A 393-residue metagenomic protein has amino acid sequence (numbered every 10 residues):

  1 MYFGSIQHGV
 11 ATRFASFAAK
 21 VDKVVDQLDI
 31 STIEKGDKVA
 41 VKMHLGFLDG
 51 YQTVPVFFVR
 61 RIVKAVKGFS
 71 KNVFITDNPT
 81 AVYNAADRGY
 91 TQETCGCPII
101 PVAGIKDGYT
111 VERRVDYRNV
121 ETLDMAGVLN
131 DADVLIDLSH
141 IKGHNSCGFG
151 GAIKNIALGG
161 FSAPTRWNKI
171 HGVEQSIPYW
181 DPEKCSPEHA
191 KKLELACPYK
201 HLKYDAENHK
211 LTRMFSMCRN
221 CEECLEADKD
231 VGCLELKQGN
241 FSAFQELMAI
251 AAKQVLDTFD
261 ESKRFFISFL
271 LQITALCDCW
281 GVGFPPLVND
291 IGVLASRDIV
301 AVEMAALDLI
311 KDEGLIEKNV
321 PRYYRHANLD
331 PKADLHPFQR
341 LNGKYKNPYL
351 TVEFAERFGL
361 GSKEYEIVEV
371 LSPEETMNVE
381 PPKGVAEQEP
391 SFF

Functional and structural regions predicted by a protein language model:
M1-M43, L48-V59, K64-F393: Extended, low-polarity segments enriched in aliphatic/aromatic residues
